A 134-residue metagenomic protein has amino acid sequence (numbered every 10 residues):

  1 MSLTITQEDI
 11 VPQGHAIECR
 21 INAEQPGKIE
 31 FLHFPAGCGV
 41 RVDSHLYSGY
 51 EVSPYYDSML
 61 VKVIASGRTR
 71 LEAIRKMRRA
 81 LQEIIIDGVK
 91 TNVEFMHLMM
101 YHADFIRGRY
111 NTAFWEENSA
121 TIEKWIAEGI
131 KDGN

Functional and structural regions predicted by a protein language model:
M1-N134: Catalytic cores of soluble metabolic enzymes centered on carboxylation/carboxyl-transfer
